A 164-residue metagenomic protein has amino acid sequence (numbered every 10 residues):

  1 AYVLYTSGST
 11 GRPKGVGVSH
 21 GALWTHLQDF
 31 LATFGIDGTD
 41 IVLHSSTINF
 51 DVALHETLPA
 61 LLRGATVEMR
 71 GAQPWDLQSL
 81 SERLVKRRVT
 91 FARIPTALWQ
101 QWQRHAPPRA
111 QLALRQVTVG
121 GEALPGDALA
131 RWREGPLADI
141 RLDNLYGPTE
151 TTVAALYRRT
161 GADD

Functional and structural regions predicted by a protein language model:
A1-D164: Motif- and composition-driven signal specific to adenylation
